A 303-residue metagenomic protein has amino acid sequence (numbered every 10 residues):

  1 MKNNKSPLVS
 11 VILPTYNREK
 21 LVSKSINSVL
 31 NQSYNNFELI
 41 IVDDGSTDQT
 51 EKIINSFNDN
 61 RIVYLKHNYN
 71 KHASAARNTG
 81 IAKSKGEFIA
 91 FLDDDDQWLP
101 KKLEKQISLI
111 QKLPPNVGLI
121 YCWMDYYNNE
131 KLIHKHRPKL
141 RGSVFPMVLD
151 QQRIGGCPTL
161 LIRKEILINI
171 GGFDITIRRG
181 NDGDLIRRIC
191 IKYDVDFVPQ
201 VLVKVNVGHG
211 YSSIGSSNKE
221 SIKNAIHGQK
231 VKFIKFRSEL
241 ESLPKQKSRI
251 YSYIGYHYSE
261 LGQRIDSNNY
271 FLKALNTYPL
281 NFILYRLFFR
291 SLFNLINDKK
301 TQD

Functional and structural regions predicted by a protein language model:
M1-L30: N-proximal low-complexity "stem/linker" segments adjacent to membrane-targeting elements
M1-N4, N206-D303: C-terminal subregions of glycosyltransferases and related glycan-biosynthesis enzymes
K20-S23, D48-S56, Q97, K101: Acidic helix N-cap motif at the loop->helix transition within catalytic regions of sugar-transfer enzymes
S28, D43-K52, Y69, D93: A conserved acidic beta->alpha catalytic loop
H67-S84: Glycine-rich, basic loop-to-helix element that forms the pyrophosphate-binding segment of sugar-nucleotide handling
I89: Short aromatic/hydrophobic "clamp" motif used to bind/position activated sugar donors
K101-H134: Conserved donor NDP-sugar-binding/catalytic core segment of glycosyltransferases
K139-G228, P244: Conserved nucleotide-sugar donor-binding catalytic segment
